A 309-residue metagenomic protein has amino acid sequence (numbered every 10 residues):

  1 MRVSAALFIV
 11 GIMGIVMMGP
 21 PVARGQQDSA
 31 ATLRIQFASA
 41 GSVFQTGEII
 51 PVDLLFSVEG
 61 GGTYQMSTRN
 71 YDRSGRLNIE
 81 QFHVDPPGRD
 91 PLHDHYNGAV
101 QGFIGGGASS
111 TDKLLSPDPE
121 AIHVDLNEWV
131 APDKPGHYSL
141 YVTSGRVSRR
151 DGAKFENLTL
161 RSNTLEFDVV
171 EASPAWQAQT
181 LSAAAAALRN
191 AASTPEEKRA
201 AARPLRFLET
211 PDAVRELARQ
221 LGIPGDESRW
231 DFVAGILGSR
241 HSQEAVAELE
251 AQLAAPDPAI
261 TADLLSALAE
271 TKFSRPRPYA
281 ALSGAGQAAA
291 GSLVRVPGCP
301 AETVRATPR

Functional and structural regions predicted by a protein language model:
M1-A5: Positively charged n-region of N-terminal signal peptides that target proteins for export
A6-G19: Bacterial N-terminal signal peptides
Q26-F37, V43, I49-P51, F56-H123 (+3 more regions): Contiguous segments within soluble domain cores/interaction surfaces
G61, V130-A131, G145-G152: Short acidic/polar inter-strand loop motif in beta-rich domains
D151-T164: Extracellular and select intracellular beta-sandwich modules with Ser/Thr-enriched, small-residue motifs on
R161-S193: Low-complexity, Pro/Ser/Thr- and charge-rich linker/hinge segments at domain boundaries
A186-N190, E216-P224, E248-P256, A281-G286 (+1 more regions): Alpha-solenoid HEAT/Armadillo-like helical repeat scaffolds in large eukaryotic proteins
K198-T210, R219, S228-S242, E248-A251 (+3 more regions): Structural detector for internal amphipathic alpha-helices that build alpha-solenoid repeat scaffolds
